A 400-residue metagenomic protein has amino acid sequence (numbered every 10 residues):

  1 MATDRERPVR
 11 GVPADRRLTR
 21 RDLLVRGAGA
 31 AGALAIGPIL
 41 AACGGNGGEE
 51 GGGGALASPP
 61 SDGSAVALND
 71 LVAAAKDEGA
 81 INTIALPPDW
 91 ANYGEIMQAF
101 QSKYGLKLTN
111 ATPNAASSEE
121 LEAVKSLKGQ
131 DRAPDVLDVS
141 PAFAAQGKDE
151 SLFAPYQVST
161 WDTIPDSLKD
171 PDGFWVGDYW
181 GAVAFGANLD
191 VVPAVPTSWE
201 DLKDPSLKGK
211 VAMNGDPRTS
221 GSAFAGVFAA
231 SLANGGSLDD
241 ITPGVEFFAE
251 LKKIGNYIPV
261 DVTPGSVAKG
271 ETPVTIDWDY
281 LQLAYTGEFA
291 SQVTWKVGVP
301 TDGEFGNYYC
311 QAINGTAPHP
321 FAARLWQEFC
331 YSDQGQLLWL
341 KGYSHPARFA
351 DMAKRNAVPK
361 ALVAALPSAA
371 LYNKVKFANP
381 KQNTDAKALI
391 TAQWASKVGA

Functional and structural regions predicted by a protein language model:
M1-D22, G29-A42: N-terminal secretory signal peptides
C43-G53: Bacterial lipoprotein signal-peptidase II cleavage site
A65-K76, A80, L86-K107: Short, polar/charged alpha-helical segment
N82-M97, T109-K125, D131-E271: Extracytoplasmic ligand-binding site segments that recognize negatively charged/polar headgroups
A144-Q146, V274-V293: A ligand-binding cleft/hinge motif common to bilobed small-molecule-binding domains
W180-V183, V245-E250, N256, A290-G315: Periplasmic-binding protein-like
G265, L371-A400: Conserved C-terminal helix/tail region of periplasmic/extracytoplasmic solute-binding proteins
Y309, I313-V375: Mature extracytoplasmic/periplasmic domains
